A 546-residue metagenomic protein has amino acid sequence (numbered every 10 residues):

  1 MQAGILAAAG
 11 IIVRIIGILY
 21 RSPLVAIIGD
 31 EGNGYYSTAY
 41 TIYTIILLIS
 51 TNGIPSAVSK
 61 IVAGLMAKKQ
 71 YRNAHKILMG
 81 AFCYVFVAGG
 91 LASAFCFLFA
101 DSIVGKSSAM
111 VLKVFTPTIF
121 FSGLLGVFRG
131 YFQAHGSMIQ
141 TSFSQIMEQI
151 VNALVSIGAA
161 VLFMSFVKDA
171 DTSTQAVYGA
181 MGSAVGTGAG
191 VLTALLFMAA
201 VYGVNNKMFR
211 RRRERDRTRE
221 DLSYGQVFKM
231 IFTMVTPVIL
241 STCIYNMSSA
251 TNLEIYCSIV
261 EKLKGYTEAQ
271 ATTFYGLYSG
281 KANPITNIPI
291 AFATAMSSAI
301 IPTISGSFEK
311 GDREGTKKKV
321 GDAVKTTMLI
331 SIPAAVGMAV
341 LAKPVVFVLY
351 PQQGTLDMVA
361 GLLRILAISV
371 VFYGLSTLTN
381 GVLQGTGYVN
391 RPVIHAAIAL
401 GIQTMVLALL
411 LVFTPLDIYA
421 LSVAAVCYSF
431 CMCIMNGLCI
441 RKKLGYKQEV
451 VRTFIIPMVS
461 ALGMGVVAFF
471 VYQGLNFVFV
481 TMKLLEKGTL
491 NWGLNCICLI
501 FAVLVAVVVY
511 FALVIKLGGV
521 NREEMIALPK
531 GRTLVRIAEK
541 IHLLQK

Functional and structural regions predicted by a protein language model:
M1-I16, R72, K76, R217-Y245 (+1 more regions): N-terminal membrane topogenesis motif
M1-S56, G64, S93, F97 (+1 more regions): Signature of the first transmembrane helix
L6-A9, P117, F128-L162, T379-A408 (+1 more regions): Alpha-helical transmembrane segments of multi-pass membrane transporters/permeases
L24-I45, S107, S173-M181, K229-M234 (+2 more regions): Interfacial/gating helices of multi-pass transporter permease domains
N52-A67, A291-D312: Helix-loop junctions and terminal segments of transmembrane helices in multi-pass membrane transport/translocation
D101-F115, A339-V370, L484-L490: Interfacial segments at transmembrane-helix termini and the short loops linking adjacent helices
I139, I150-V201, N390, L400-G437 (+3 more regions): Membrane-interface helix-loop junctions in multi-pass transport and translocation proteins
G474-K546: Membrane-proximal transmembrane or re-entrant/amphipathic helices at the cytosolic face
